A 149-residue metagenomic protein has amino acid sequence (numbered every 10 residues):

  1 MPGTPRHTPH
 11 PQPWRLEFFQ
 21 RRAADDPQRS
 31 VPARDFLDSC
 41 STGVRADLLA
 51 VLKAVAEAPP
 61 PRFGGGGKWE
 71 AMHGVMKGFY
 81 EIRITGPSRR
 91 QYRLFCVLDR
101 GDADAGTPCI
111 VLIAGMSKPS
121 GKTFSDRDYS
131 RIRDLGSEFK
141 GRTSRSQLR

Functional and structural regions predicted by a protein language model:
M1-R90, R100-C109, M116-R149: Basic, Lys/Arg-enriched alpha-helical interface segments
